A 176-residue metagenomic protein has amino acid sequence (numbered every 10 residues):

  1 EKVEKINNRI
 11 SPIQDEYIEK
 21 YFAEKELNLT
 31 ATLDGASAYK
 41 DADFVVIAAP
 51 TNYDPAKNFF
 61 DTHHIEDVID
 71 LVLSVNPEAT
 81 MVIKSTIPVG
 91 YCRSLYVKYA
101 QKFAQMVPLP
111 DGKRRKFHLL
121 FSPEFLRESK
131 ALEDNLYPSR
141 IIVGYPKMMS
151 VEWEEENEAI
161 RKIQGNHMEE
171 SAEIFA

Functional and structural regions predicted by a protein language model:
E1-A176: Structural/interface elements that position substrates and couple domains in central-metabolism enzymes
